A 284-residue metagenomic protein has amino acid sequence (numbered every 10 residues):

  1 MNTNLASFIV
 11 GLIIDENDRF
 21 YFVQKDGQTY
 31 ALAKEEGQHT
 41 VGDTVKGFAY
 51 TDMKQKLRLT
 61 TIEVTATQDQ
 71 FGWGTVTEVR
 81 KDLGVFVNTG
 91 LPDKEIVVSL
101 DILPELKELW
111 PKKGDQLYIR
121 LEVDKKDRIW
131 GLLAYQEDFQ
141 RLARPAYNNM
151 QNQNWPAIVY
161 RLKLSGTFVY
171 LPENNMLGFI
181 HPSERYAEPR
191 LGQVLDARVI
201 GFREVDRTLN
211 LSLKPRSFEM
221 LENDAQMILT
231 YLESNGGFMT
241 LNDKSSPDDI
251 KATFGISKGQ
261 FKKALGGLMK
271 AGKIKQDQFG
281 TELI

Functional and structural regions predicted by a protein language model:
M1-I284: Single-stranded RNA-binding regions, centering on S1/OB-family and related RNA-binding modules
